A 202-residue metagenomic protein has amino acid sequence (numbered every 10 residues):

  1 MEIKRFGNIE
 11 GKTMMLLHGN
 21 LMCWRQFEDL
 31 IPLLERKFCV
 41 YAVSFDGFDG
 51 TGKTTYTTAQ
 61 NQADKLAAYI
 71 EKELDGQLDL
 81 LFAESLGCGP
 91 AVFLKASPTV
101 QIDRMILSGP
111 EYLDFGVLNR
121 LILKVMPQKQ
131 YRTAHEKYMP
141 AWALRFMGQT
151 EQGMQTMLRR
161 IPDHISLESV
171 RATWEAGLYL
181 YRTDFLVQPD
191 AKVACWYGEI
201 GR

Functional and structural regions predicted by a protein language model:
K4-G52: Conserved HGGG/HGGXW glycine-rich cap/lid loop of the alpha/beta-hydrolase fold
L16-G19, S85, G198: Glycine-rich His-Gly loop
D29, F93-S97: Active-site signature of alpha/beta-hydrolase-fold catalytic machinery across serine- and Asp/Cys-nucleophile hydrolases
Y41-L80: Active-site loop/oxyanion-hole signature of alpha/beta-hydrolase fold enzymes
F82-A91: Gly/Ala-rich beta-loop-alpha elbow adjacent to hydrolase catalytic centers
A96, I102-T133: Flexible "cap/lid" loop of the alpha/beta hydrolase fold
V117-L118, T133-Q188: Conserved alpha/beta-hydrolase catalytic His-Asp/Glu region
P189, C195-G198: Short beta-strand/loop motif that positions the catalytic acidic residue of the alpha/beta-hydrolase fold
